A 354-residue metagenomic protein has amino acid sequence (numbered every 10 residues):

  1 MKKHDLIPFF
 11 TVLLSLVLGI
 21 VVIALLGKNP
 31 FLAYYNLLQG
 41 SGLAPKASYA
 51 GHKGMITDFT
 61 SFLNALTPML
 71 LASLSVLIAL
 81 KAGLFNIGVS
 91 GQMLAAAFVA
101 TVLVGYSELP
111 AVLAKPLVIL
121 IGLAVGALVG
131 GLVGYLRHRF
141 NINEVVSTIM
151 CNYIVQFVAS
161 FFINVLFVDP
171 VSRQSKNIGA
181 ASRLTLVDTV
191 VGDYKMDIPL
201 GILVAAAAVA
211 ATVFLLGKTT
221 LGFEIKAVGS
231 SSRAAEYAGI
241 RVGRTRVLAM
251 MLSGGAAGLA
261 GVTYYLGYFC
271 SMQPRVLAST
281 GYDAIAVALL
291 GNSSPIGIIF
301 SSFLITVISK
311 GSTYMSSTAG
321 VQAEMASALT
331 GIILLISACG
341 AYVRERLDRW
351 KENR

Functional and structural regions predicted by a protein language model:
M1-L14, I20-A24, F31, S230 (+2 more regions): Cytosolic-side transmembrane-helix boundaries in multi-pass membrane proteins
I7-P8, S61, A65, V89-A97 (+7 more regions): Alpha-helical transmembrane segments of multi-pass membrane proteins, especially transporters and channels
P8-A24, M69-V76, A97-L103, L123-L128 (+7 more regions): Hydrophobic core segments of alpha-helical transmembrane domains in multi-pass membrane transport and ion-translocation
I20-L43, L166-I178: Interfacial/capping segments of alpha-helical transmembrane domains
V22-K28, L32, L43-S107, I119 (+5 more regions): Single transmembrane alpha-helix segments in multi-pass membrane proteins
G40, T148, N152-K218, M325 (+1 more regions): Transmembrane helix-bundle core of multi-pass membrane transporters and related energy-transducing complexes
D193-C270, P295-I296: Helix-loop-helix "hairpin" substructures at the membrane interface of multi-pass membrane proteins
M251-A257, T263-G331: Transmembrane alpha-helical segments in multi-pass inner-membrane proteins
